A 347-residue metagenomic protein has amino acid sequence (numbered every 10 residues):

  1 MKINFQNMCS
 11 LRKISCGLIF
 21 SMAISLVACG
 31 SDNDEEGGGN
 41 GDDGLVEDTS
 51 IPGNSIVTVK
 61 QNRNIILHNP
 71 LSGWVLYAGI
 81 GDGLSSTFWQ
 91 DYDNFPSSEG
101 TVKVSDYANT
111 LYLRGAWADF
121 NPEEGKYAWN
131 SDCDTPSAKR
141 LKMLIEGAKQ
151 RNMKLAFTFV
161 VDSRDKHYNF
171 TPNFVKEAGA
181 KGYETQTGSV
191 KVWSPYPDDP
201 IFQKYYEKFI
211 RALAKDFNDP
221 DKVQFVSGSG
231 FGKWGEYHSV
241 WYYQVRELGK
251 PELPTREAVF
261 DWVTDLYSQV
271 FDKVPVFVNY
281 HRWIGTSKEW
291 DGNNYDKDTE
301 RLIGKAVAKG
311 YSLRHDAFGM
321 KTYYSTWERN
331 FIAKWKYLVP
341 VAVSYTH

Functional and structural regions predicted by a protein language model:
K2, I24-S55: Bacterial Sec-dependent N-terminal signal peptides
G17-S25: Bacterial N-terminal signal peptides
G44-N109, R114: Boundary/entry segment of secreted carbohydrate-active catalytic domains
G100, V104-G182: Aromatic-lined substrate-binding rim segments of carbohydrate-active enzymes
W117-T135, V190-K204, E247-P254: The substrate-binding groove and active-site-proximal loops of carbohydrate-active enzymes, especially glycoside
L144-K149, V190-F225: An active-site-proximal structural segment forming one wall of the substrate-binding cleft that immediately precedes
G232-E247, P251-D265, V270-D272, F277-F331: Substrate-binding cleft/loops of secretory-pathway carbohydrate-active enzymes
T346-H347: Conserved small/polar residues in nucleotide/adenosyl-binding loops
